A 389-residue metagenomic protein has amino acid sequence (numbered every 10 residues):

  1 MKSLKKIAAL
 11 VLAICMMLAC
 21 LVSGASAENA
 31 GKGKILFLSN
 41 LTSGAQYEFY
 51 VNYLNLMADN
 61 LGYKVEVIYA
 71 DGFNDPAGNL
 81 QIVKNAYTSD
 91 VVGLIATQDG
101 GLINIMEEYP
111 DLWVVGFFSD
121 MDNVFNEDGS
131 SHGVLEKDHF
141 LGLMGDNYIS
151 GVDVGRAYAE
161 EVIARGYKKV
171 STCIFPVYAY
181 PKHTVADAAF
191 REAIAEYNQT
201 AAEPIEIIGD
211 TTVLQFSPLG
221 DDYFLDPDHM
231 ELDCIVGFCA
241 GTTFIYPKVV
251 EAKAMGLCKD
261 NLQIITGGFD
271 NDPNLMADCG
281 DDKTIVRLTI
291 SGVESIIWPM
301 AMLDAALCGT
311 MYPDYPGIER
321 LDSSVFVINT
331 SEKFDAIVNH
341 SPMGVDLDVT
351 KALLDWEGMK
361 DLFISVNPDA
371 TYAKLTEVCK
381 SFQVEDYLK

Functional and structural regions predicted by a protein language model:
C20-G31: Sec-dependent signal peptide cleavage junction
G33-Y53, M57, L61, E66-L80 (+3 more regions): Extracytoplasmic "Venus flytrap"
I35-S39, S43-G44, L54-L56, F140-N198 (+1 more regions): An alpha-beta-alpha
L54, N79-L80, K84, V92-V114 (+3 more regions): Hydrophobic alpha-helical
L61-G72, S171-T172, I194-P218: Short beta-strand elements in bilobed, periplasmic/extracellular small-molecule ligand-binding domains
F125-E161, D281-V293: Short beta-strand elements at the ligand-binding edges of bilobed clamshell
N261-E332: Flexible loop/turn connectors
M302-K389: Hinge/cleft segment of the Venus flytrap/periplasmic-binding protein
